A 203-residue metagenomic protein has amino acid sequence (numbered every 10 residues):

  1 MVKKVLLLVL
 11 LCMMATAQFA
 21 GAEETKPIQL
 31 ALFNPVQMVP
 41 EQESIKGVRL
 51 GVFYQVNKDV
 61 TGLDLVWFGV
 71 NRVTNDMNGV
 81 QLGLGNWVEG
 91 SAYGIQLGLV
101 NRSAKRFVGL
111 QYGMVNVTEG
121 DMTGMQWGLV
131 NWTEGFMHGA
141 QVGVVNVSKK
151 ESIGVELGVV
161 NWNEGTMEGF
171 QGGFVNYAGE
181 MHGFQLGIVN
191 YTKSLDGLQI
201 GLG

Functional and structural regions predicted by a protein language model:
M1-V5: Positively charged n-region of N-terminal signal peptides that target proteins for export
L7-A17: Bacterial N-terminal signal peptides
G21-G203: Surface-exposed, glycine- and small/polar-enriched segments that build interaction surfaces at terminal
